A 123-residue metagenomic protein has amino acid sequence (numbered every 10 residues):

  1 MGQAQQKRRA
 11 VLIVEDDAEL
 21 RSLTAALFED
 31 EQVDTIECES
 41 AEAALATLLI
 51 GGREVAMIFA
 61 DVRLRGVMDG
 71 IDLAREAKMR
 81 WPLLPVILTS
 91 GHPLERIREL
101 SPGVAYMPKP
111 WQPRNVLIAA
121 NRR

Functional and structural regions predicted by a protein language model:
M1-L12, A18-E19, A25, L49 (+5 more regions): Non-catalytic signal-transmission and effector/linker regions of two-component phosphorelay proteins
A18-E37: Two-component/phosphorelay signaling modules centered on CheY-like receiver
E37-M57, I97: Acidic, metal-coordinating helix/loop segments flanking the phosphotransfer/catalytic sites of two-component signaling
S40, M68-L73: Acidic catalytic/metal-coordinating carboxylates
D61-V62: Active-site residues of response regulator receiver
L94-P102: Short loop/helix-cap segments at secondary-structure boundaries that form the rim of catalytic
